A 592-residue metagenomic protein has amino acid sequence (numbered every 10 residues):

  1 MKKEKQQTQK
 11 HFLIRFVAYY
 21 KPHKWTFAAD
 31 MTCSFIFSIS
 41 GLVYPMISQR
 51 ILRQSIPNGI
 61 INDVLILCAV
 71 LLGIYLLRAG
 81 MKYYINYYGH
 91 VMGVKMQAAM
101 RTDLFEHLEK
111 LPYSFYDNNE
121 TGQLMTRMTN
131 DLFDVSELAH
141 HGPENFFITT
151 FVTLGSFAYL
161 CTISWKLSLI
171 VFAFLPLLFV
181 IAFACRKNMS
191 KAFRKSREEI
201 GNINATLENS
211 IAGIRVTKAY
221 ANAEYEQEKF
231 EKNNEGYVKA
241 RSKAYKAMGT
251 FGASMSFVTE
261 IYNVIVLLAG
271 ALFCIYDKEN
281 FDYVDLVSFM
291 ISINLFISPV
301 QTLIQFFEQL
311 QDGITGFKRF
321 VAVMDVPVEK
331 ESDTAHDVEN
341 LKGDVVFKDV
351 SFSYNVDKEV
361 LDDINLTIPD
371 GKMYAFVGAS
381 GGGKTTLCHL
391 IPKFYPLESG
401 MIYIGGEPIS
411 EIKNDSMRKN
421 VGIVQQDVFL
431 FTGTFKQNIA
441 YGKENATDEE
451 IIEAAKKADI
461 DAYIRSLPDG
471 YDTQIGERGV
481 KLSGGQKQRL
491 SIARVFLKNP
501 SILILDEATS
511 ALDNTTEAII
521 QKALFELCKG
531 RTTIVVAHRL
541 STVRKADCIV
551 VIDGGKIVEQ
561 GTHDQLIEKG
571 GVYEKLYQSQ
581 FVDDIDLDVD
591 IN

Functional and structural regions predicted by a protein language model:
M1-G41, I56-L67, I85-G89, G93 (+14 more regions): Membrane-integrated ABC transporters
Q9, T32-C33, S40-R53, I74-T121 (+11 more regions): Juxtamembrane helix-loop junctions of ABC transporter transmembrane domains
V17, P22-W25, Y113-S114, N130-A139 (+9 more regions): An intracellular "coupling" helix at the cytosolic face of ABC transporter transmembrane type-1 domains
K21, F27-M81, C161-K166, D277-Y283: Transmembrane helix-loop-helix hairpins at lipid-water interfaces of multipass membrane proteins, especially the type-1
T32, S40, Y44, T129-F174 (+1 more regions): Hydrophobic alpha-helical transmembrane segments of ABC transporter permease domains
P57-I66, Y159-A173, A247-K318, V323-M324: Helix-loop-helix
I74-G93, E144-F151, F172-S196, S210 (+4 more regions): Alpha-helical transmembrane segments of multi-pass membrane proteins
S332, E339-N592: ABC-type nucleotide-binding domain
